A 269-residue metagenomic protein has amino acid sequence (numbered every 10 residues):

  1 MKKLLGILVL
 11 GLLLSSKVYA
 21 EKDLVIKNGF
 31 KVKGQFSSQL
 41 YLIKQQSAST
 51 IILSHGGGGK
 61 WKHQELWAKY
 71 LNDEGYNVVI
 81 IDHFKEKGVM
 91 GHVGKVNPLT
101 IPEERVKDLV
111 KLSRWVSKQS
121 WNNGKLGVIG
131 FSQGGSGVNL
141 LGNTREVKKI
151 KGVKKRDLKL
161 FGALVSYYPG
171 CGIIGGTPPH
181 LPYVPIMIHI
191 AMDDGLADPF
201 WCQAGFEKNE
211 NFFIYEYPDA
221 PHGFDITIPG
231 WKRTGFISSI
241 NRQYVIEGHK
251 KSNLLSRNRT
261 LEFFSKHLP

Functional and structural regions predicted by a protein language model:
L4-L14: Sec-dependent N-terminal signal peptides
S16-A20: Sec/Tat signal peptide C-region and signal peptidase I cleavage site
K27-L42, Q46-W121, I228-I246: Serine-hydrolase catalytic machinery in alpha/beta-hydrolase-like enzymes
L66-W67, A197-E207: Short alpha-helix in the alpha/beta-hydrolase fold that links the catalytic acid
L109-P182: Primarily recognizes the serine-hydrolase "nucleophile elbow" in alpha/beta-hydrolase and SGNH/GDSL folds
P182, I188-I190: Short beta-strand/loop motif that positions the catalytic acidic residue of the alpha/beta-hydrolase fold
M192-A197, H222-G223: Acidic catalytic loop of the alpha/beta-hydrolase fold
F212-P269: C-terminal catalytic histidine-bearing segment of alpha/beta-hydrolase fold enzymes
